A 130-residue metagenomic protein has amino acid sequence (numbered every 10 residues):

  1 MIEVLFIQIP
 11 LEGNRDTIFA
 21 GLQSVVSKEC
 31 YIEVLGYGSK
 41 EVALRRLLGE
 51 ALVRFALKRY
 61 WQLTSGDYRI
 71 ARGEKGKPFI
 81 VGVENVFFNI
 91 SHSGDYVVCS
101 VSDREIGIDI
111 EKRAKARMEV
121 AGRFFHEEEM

Functional and structural regions predicted by a protein language model:
M1-M130: Core catalytic alpha/beta fold that binds nucleotide/phospho-ligands
